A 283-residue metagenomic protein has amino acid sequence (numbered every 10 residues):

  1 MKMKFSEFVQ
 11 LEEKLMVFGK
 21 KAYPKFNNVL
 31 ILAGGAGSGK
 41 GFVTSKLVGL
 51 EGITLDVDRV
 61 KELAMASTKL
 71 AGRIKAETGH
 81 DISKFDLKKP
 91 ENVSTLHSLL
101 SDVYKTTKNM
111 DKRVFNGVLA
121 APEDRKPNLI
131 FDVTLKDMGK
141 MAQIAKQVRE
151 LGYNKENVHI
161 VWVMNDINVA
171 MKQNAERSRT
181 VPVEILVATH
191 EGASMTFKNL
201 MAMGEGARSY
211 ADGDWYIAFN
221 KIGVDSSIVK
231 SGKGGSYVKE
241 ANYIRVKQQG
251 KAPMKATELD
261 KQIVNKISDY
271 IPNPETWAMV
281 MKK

Functional and structural regions predicted by a protein language model:
L11-Y23: Pre-Walker A adenine-sensing motif
V29-I31: Short hydrophobic/aromatic beta-strand immediately N-terminal to the Walker A/P-loop
G34: The Walker A (P-loop) glycine that initiates the GxxxxGKT/S ATP-binding motif of P-loop NTPases
G37-G39: Conserved glycine(s) of the Walker
T44-R125, G139: Conserved substrate/cofactor phosphate-moiety recognition/catalytic segment in nucleotide-dependent phosphotransferases
K46-L50, E123, A142-N157, K172-T180: Short, surface-exposed basic-aromatic patches at helix termini and helix-loop junctions that form
D132-K136, Y153-Q173: Conserved phosphate-donor/acceptor-positioning beta-strand/loop module used by diverse small-molecule
D166-K283: Conserved GTP-binding G-domain of TRAFAC-class P-loop NTPases and closely related GTPase folds
